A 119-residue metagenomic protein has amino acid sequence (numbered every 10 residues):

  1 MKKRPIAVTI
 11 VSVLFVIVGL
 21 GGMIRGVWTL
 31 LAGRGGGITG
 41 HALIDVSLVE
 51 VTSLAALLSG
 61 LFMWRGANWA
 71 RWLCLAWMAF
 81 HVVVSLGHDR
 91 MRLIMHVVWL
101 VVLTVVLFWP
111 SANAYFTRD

Functional and structural regions predicted by a protein language model:
M1-D119: Topology signature of small-to-medium multi-pass alpha-helical membrane proteins
